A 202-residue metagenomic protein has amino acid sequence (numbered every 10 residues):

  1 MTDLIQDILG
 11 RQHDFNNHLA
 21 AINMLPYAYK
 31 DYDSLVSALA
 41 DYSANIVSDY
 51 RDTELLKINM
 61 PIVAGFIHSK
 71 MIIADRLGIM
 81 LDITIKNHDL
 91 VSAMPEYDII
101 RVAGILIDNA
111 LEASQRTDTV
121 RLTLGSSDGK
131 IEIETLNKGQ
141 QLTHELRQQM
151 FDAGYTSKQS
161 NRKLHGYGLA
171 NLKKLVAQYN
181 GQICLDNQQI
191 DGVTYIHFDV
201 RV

Functional and structural regions predicted by a protein language model:
Q6, L55, M80-V102: Conserved short strand/loop->alpha-helix "switch" segment adjacent to the catalytic nucleotide/phosphoryl-transfer site
N23, E96-V120: Conserved ATP-binding N-box helix of the HATPase_c
S37-D41, L55-L77: Short beta-to-alpha transition helix within the HATPase_c
A110, L136-Q141: Glycine-rich acidic phosphate-binding loop
T117-G129: Short beta-strand/loop element within the Bergerat-fold HATPase_c
L142-G154: Short conserved segment of the HATPase_c
N171-N180: Conserved glycine-/histidine-rich ATP-lid loop and adjacent helix of the Bergerat-fold HATPase_c
Y179-I190: Glycine-rich ATP-binding loops of the HATPase_c
